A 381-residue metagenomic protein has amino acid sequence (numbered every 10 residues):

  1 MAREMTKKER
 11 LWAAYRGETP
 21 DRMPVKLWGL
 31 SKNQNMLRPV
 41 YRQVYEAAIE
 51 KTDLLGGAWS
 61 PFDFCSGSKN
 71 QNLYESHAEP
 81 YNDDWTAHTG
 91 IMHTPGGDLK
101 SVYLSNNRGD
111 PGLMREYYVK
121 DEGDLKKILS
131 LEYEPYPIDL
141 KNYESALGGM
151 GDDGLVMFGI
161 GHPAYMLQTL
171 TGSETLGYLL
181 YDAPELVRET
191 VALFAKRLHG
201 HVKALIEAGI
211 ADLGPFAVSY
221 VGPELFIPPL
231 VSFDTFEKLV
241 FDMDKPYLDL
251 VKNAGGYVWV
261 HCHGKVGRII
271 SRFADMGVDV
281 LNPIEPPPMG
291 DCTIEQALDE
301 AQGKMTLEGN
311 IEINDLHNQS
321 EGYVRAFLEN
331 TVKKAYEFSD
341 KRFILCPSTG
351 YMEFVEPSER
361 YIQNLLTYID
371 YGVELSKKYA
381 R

Functional and structural regions predicted by a protein language model:
M1-N35, P39, H93, D124-R381: Active-site loop segments of alpha/beta catalytic cores
T19, K51-G57, D83-T86, T94-G96: Short, solvent-exposed loop/edge-beta patches enriched in aromatic
P20, E46, E50, G67 (+3 more regions): Short linear sequence elements within intrinsically disordered, low-complexity coil regions
Q34-S76: Segments that shape or occlude catalytic/ligand-binding pockets
P39-E46, L99-G112, S358-Q363, T367: Surface-exposed flexible segments
A48-L54, P61-F64, E116-K120, V218-V221 (+2 more regions): A broad, low-specificity signal for short, low-complexity segments enriched in glycine/proline and polar/charged
Y74-L131, D153: A contiguous, low-structure linker/loop signature
